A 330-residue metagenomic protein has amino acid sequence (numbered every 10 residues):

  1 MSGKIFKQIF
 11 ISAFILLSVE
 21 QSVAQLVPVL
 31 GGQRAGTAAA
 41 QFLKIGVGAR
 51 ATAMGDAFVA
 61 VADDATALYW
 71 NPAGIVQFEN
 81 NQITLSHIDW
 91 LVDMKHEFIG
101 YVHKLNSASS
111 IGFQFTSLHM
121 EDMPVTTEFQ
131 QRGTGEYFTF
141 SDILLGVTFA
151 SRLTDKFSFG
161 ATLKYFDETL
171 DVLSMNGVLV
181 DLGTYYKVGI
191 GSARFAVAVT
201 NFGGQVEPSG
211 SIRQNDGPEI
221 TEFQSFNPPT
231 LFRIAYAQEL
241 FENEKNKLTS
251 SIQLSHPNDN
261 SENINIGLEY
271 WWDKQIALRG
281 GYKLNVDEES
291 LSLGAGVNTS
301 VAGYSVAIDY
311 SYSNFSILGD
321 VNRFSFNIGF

Functional and structural regions predicted by a protein language model:
M1-F10: Bacterial N-terminal signal peptides that target proteins for export
A13-L17: Repetitive helical segments and hydrophobic/amphipathic motifs
V19-A24: Sec/Tat signal peptide C-region and signal peptidase I cleavage site
Q25-G55, K95-F330: Outer-membrane beta-barrel porins/channels
D56-F58, Q82-W90, S311, F315: Short strand-turn segments of transmembrane beta-barrel domains in outer membranes, especially the first one or two
T66-A73: N-terminal periplasmic accessory domains that precede and gate Gram-negative outer-membrane beta-barrel machines
V76-Q77: Short active-site loop/helix that positions an aromatic residue
